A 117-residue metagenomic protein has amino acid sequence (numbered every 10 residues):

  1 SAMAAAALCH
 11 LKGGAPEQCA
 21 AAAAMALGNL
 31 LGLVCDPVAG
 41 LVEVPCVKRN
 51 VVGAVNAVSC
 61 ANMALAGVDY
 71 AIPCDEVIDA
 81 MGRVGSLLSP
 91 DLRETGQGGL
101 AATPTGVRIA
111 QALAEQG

Functional and structural regions predicted by a protein language model:
S1, A6-G117: Functionally critical mobile loop/hinge segments
